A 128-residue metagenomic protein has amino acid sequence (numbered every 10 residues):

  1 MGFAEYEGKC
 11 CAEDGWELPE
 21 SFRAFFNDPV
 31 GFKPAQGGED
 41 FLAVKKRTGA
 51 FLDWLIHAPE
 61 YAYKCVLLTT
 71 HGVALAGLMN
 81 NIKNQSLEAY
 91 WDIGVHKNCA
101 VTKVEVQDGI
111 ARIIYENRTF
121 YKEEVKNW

Functional and structural regions predicted by a protein language model:
M1-G2, A74-A76: Short, active-site-adjacent cap segments at secondary-structure transitions
M1-G49, W128: Phosphate-handling substructures
G2-G15, H57, Y61-K64, N80-W128: Acidic, low-complexity terminal tails and accessory targeting/binding regions of phosphate-metabolizing enzymes
F32-Q36, D53-C65: Short helix-to-loop capping/linker segments positioned immediately adjacent to catalytic or ligand/cofactor-binding
K45, G49-H57, M79: Generic structural signal for well-ordered alpha-helical scaffold segments
H71: Short, conserved phosphate/pyrophosphate- and ester-handling motifs at nucleotide-, phospho-/glycolipid
